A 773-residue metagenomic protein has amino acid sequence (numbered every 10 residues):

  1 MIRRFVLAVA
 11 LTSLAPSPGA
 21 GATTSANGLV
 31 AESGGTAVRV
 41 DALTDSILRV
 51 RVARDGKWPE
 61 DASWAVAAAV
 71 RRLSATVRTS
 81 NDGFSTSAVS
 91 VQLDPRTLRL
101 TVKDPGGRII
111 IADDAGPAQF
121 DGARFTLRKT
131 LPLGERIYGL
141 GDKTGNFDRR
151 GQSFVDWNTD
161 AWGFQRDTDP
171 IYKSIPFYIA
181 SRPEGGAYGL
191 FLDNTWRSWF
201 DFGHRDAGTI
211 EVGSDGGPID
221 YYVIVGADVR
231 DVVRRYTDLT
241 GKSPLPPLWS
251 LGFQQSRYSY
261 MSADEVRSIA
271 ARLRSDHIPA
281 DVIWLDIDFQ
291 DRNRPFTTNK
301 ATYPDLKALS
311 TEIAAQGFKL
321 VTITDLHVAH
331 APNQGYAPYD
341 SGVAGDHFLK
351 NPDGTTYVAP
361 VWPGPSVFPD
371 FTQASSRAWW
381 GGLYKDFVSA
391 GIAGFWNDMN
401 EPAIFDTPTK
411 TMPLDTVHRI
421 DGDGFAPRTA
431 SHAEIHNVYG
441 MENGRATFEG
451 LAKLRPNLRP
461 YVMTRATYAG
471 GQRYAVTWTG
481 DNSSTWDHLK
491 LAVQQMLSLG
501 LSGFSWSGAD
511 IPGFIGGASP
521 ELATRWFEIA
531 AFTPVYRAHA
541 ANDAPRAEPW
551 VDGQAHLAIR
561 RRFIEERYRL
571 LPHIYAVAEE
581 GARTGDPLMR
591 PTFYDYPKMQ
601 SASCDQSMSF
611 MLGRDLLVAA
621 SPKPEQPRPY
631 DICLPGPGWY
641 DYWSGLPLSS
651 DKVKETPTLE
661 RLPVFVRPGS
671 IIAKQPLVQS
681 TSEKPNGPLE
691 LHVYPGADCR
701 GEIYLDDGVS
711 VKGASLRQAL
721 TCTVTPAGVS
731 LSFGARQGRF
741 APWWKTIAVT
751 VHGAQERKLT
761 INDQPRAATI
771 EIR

Functional and structural regions predicted by a protein language model:
V6-A15: Bacterial N-terminal signal peptides
G19-A22: Boundary at the C-terminal end of the N-terminal hydrophobic targeting segment
A26, D41-F84, F120-G122: A low-complexity, Ser/Thr/Gly/Pro-enriched, surface-exposed linker/loop concept that marks segments flanking
V38-V40, V50-V52, F84-A88, L616-A620 (+1 more regions): Short, well-ordered beta-strand segments enriched in hydrophobic/aromatic residues
D55-K57, A65, C633-S644, A748-P765: Solvent-exposed beta-hairpin/edge-strand motifs
T86-A112: Hydrophobic or amphipathic alpha-helical targeting/insertion segments
R108-R661, V666-R667: Catalytic-domain carbohydrate-binding cleft regions of carbohydrate-active enzymes
V666-Q764: Accessory, solvent-exposed terminal regions and/or long lumenal/extracellular loops of proteins
